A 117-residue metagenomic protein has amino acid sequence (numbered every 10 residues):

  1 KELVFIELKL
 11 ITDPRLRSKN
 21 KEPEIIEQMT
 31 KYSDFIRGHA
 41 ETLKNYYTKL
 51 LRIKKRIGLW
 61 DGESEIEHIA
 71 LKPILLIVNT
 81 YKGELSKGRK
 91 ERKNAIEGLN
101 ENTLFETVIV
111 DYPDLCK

Functional and structural regions predicted by a protein language model:
K1-T12, Y32: Conserved catalytic cores of phosphodiester-cleaving nucleases, focusing on short active-site segments
F5, Q28-R37, K54, L85 (+1 more regions): A broadly tuned "polar low-complexity/structure-edge" signature
F5-E7, K72-T80: Extended hydrophobic secondary-structure segments that form protein cores and membrane-embedded regions
D13-N20, G83-S86: A generic structural signal for short coil/turn motifs at secondary-structure boundaries
R17-I69: Acidic, metal/cofactor-coordinating or nucleic-acid-engaging core segments within structured domains
I69-P73, L104-F105: Short glycine-/polar-rich loops that comprise or flank the Walker A/P-loop and associated switch/sensor motifs
I77-K117: Polybasic (Lys/Arg-rich)
